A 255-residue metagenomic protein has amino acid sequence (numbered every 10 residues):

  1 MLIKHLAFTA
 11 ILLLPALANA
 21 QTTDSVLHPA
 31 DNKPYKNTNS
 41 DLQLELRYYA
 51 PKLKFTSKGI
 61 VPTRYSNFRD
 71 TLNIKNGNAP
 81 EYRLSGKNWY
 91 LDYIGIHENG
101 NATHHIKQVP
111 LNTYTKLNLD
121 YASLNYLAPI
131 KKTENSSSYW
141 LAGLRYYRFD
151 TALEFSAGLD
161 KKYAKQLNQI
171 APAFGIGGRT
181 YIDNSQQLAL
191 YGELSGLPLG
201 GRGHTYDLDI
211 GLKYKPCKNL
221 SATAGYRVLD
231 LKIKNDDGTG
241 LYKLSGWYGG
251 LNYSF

Functional and structural regions predicted by a protein language model:
Q21-N99: Short glycine/proline- and aromatic-enriched beta-strand/turn motifs that initiate or cap beta-hairpins
T38-S40, L72-P80, N118-A122, S136 (+3 more regions): Residues that define the transmembrane beta-barrel architecture of outer-membrane proteins
L44-A50, L91-H97, W140-Y146, G178 (+3 more regions): Transmembrane beta-barrel strands of outer-membrane/channel proteins
K54-R69, H97-L117, R148-Q166, I233-G240: Flexible, solvent-exposed loop segments that connect beta-strands
Y82-G86, A128-I130, G178-I182, Y214 (+1 more regions): Residue-level signature of outer-membrane beta-barrel architecture
S85, K243-F255: Outer-membrane beta-barrel "beta-signal"
K87-L91, T133-N135, N184-L190, N219-A222: Repeated loop/turn-to-beta-strand initiation elements of outer-membrane beta-barrel proteins
L159-L197: Detector for outer-membrane/organellar transmembrane beta-barrel domains, recognizing the amphipathic beta-strand
